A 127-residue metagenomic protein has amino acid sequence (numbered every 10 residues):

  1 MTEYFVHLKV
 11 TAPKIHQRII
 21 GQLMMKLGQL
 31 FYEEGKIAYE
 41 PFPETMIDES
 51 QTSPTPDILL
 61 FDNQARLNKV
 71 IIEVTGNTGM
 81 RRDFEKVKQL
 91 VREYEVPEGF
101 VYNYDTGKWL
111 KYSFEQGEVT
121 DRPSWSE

Functional and structural regions predicted by a protein language model:
M1-E127: Gly/Pro/Ser/Thr-rich low-complexity, intrinsically disordered segments predominantly at protein N-termini
